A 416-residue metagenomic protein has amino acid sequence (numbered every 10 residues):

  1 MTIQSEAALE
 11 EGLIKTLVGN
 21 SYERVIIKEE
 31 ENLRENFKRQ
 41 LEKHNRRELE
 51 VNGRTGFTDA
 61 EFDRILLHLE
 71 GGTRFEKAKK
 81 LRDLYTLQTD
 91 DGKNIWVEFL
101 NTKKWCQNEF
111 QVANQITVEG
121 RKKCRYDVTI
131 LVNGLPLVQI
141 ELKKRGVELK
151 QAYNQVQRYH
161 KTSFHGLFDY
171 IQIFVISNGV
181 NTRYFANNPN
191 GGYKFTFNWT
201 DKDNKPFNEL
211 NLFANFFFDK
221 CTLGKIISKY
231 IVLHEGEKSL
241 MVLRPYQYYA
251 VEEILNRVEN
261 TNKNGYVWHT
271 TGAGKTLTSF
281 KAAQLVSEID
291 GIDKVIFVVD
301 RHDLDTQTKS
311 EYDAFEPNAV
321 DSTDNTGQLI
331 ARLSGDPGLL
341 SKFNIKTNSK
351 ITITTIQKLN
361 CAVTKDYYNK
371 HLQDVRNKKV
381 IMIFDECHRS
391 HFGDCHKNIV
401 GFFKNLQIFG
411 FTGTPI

Functional and structural regions predicted by a protein language model:
T2-V299, D303-A319, T347, Q357 (+1 more regions): ATP-dependent helicase/translocase motor core
K28-E30, D324-N325, G413: Proline- and acidic/polar-enriched loop/turn elements at helix boundaries
V128, K342-I345, L372-D374, V400: Replace "in large, NTP-powered and nucleic-acid-processing enzymes" with "in large, NTP-powered factors and other
L149, Q357-I416: Signature of the SF2 helicase/ATPase Hel1-core->accessory helical subdomain module
H160-T162, A283-Q284, D336-L340, D366-H371 (+1 more regions): A generic local structural motif
S177, T354, F411: Short glycine/serine/threonine-enriched helix-capping/active-site loop that flanks the nucleotide-sugar donor pocket
D313-K365: Inter-Walker segment of RecA-like/P-loop motor cores
